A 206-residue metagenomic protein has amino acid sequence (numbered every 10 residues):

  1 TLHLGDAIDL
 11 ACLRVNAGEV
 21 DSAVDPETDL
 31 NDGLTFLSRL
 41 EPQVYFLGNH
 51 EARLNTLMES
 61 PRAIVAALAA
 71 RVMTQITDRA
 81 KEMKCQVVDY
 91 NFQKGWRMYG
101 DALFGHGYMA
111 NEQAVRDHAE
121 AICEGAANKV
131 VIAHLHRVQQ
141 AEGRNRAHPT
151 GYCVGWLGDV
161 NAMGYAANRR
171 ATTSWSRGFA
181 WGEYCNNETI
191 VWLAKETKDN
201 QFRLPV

Functional and structural regions predicted by a protein language model:
T1-L4, P42-G48, D89, F104-G105 (+3 more regions): A structural signal for short, well-ordered beta-strand segments and their strand-loop junctions that often border
T1-M83: Core catalytic region of metal-dependent phosphoesterases/phosphodiesterases, especially metallo-beta-lactamase-like
R14-S22, R170-T173, D199-P205: Long, hydrophilic "mature protein body" segments
F36-E41, M98-Y99, A121-A126: Alpha-helix C-terminal capping segments
P61-L103, G107, Q113, D117 (+1 more regions): Active-site-proximal loop/helix segment associated with metal-binding centers of metalloenzymes
G105-W192: Conserved beta-sheet core of the metallophosphoesterase superfamily
Y184-V206: A short C-terminal boundary segment appended to hydrolase-like catalytic domains
